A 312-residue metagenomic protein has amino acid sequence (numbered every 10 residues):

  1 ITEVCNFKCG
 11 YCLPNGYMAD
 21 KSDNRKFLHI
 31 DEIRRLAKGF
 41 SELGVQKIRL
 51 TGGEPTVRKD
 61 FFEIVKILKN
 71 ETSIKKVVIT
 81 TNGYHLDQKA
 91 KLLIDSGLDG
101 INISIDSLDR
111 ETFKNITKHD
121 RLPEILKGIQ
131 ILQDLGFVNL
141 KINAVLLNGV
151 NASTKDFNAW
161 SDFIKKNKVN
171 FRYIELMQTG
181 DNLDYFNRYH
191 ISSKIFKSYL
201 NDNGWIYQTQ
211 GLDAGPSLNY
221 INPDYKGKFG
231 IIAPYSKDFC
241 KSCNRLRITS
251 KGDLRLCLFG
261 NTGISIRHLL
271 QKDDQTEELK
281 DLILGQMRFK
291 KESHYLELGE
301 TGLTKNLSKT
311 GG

Functional and structural regions predicted by a protein language model:
T2-I30, L258: Canonical Radical SAM [4Fe-4S] cluster-binding loop centered on the CxxxCxxC motif and its immediate flanking residues
F7, R110-E111, D238, I264: Glycine-centered loop/turn positions within well-structured domains that cap or flank conserved ligand/cofactor-binding
K8, C12, R58, E111 (+3 more regions): Residues that scaffold the ATP/ADP-binding catalytic core of kinase and kinase-like folds
K8, G52, K251-G252: Residue-level recognition of short loop/turn positions
M18-D23, D109-I116, G180-D184, S265-R267: A short acidic, helix-capping loop that chelates divalent metal ions and anchors anionic groups
F27-L50, E54-R172: Radical SAM/AdoMet-radical enzyme domain recognition
A159-K166, L176-G312: Auxiliary Fe-S-binding modules of radical SAM enzymes
